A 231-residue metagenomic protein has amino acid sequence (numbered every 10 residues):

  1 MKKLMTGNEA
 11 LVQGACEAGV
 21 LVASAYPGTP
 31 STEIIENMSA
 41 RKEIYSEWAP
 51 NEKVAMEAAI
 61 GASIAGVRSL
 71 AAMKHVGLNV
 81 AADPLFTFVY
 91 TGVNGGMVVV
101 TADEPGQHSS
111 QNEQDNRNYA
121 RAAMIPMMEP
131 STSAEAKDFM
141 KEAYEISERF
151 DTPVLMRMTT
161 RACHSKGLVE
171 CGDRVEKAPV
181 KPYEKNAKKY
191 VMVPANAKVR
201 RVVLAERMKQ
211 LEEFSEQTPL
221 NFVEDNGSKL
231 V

Functional and structural regions predicted by a protein language model:
M1-N8, P130-V231: Flexible, low-complexity linker and terminal segments
M1-S133, D138-M140, T159-A162, V175-E176 (+1 more regions): Thiamine diphosphate
